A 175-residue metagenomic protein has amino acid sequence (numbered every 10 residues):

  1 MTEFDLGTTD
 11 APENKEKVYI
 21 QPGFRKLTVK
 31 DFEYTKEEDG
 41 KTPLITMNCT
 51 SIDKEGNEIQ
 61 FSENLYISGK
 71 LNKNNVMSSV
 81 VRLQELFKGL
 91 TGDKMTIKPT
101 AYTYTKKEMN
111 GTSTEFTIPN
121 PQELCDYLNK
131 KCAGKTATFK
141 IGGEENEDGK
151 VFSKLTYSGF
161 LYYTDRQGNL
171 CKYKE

Functional and structural regions predicted by a protein language model:
M1-E175: Short beta-rich binding modules
